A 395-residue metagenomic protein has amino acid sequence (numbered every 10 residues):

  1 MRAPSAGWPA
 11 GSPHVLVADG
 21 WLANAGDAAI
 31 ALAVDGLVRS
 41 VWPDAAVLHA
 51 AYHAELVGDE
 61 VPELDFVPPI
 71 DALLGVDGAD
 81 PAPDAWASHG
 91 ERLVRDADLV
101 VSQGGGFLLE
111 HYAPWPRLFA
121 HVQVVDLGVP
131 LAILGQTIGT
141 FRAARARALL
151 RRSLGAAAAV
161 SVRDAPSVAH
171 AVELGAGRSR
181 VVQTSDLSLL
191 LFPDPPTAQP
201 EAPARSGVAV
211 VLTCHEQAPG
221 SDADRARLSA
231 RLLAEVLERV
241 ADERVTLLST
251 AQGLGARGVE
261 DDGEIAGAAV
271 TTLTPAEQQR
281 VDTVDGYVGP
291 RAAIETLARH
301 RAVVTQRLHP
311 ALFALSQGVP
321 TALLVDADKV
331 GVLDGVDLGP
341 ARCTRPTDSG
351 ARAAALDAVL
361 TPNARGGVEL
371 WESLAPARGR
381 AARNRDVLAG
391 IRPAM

Functional and structural regions predicted by a protein language model:
M1-M395: Active-site anion-handling motifs in enzyme catalytic cores
